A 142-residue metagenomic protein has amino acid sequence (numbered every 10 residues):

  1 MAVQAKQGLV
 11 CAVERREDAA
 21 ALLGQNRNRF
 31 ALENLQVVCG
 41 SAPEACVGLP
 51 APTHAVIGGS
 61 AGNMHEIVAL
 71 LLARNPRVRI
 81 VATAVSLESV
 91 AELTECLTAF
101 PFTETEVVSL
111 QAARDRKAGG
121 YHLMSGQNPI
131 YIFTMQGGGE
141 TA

Functional and structural regions predicted by a protein language model:
M1-Q7: Conserved SAM-binding loop of SAM-dependent methyltransferases across substrates and taxa, primarily the Class I
Q7-C11, I80: Short beta-strand element of Class I
C11-P52: S-adenosyl-L-methionine
H54-I57: Hydrophobic beta-strand segment of the Class I
S60-N63, L87-E88: Short beta->alpha connector loops
G62-L71: A short, conserved alpha-helix within the catalytic core of class I
L70-G126: C-terminal substrate-binding/active-site "lid" region of AdoMet-derived donor-dependent transferases
G119-A142: Core SAM-dependent methyltransferase catalytic element
